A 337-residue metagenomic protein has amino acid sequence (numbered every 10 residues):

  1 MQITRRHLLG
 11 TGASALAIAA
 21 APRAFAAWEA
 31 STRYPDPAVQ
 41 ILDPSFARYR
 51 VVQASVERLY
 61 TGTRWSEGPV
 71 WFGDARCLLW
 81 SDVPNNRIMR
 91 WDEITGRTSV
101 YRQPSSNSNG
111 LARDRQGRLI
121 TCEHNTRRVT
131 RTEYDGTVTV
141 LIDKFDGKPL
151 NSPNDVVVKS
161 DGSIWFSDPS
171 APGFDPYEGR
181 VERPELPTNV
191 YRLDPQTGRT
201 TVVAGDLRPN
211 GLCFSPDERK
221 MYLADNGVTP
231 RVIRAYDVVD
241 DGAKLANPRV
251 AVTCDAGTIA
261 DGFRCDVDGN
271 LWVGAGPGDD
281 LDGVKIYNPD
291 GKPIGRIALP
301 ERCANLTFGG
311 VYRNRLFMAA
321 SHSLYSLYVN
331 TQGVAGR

Functional and structural regions predicted by a protein language model:
M1-A15: N-terminal secretory signal peptides and thylakoid transit peptides that target proteins across membranes
W28-A54: Blade/loop signatures of beta-propeller domains
Y49-T61, R97-P104, D135-G147, L193-R208 (+2 more regions): Blade-edge beta-strand/turn elements of extracellular beta-propeller and related beta-sheet repeat scaffolds
T61-R76, P104-E123, R128, D146-I164 (+6 more regions): Beta-rich, blade/repeat-based domains predominating in secreted/periplasmic proteins but also intracellular
P84, N125, F174-L186, N226-R231 (+1 more regions): Short, solvent-exposed loop/turn segments at conserved positions within beta-propeller repeat blades
R87-M89, R128-T130, N189-Y191, V232-R234 (+2 more regions): A short loop-to-beta-strand structural motif that recurs across blades of beta-propeller domains
Y236-A243, V329-V334: Short loop/turn segments immediately following beta-strands, especially the blade-tip and inter-blade linker loops
G309-R337: Blade-level signature of beta-propeller repeat domains, shared across WD40, Kelch, NHL, RCC1 and BNR/Asp-box propellers
